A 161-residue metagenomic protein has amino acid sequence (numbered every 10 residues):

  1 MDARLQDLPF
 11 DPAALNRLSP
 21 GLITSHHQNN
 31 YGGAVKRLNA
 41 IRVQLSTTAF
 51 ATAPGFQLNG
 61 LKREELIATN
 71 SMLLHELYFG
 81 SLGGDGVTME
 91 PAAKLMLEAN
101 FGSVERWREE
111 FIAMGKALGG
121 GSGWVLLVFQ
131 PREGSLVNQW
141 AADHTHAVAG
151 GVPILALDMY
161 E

Functional and structural regions predicted by a protein language model:
M1-E161: Feature for soluble, non-membrane regions of globular proteins
